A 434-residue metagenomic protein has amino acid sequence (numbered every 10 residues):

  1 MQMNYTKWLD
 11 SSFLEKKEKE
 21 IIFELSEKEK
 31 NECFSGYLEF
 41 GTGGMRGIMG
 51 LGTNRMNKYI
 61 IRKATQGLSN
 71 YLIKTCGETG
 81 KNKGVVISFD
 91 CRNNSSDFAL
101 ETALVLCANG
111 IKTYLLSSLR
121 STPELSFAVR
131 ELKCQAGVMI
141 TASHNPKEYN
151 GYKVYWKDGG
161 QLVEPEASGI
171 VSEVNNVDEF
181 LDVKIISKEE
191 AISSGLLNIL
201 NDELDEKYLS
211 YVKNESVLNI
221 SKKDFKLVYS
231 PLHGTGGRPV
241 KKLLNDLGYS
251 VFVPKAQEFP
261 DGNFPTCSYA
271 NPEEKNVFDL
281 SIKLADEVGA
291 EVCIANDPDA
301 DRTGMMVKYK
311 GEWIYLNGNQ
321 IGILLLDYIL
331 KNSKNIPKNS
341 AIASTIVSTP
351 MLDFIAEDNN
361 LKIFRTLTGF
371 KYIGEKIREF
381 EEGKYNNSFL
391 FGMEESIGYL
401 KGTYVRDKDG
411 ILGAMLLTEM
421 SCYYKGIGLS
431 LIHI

Functional and structural regions predicted by a protein language model:
N4-T102, N109, A191, L197-L227 (+1 more regions): An N-terminal, well-structured beta->alpha segment
E29-L38, N150-V277, L284-A285: Gly/Ser/Thr-enriched, mixed-charge loops and adjacent short helices that form phosphate/oxyanion-binding elements
F34-N54, S143, P231-P239, P298 (+2 more regions): Conserved phosphate/anionic-ligand binding catalytic regions in large, soluble enzymes, centered on
E78, V86-Y149, N245, S250-M305: N-terminal small/polar loop signature for handling phosphorylated ligands or for N-terminal nucleophile
S117, V177-L200, Y309-F391, Y399-K401: Proline/glycine-rich low-complexity loops and linkers
E124-D182, P298, Y309, E395: Active-site phosphate-binding/coordination module
I397, R406-S430: Mobile "lid/hinge" segments at catalytic clefts and subdomain interfaces of large enzymes
I432-I434: Conserved small/polar residues in nucleotide/adenosyl-binding loops
